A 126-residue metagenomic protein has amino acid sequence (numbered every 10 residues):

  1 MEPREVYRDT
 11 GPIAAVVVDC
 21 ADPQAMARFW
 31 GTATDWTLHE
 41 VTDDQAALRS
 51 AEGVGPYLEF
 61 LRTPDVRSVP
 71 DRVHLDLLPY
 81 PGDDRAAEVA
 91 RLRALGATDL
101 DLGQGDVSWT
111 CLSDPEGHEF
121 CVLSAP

Functional and structural regions predicted by a protein language model:
M1-T42, S50-D101, S113-P126: Glyoxalase I/VOC metalloenzyme domain signal
V107-W109: Short loop/turn microsegments at loop-to-beta-strand junctions
